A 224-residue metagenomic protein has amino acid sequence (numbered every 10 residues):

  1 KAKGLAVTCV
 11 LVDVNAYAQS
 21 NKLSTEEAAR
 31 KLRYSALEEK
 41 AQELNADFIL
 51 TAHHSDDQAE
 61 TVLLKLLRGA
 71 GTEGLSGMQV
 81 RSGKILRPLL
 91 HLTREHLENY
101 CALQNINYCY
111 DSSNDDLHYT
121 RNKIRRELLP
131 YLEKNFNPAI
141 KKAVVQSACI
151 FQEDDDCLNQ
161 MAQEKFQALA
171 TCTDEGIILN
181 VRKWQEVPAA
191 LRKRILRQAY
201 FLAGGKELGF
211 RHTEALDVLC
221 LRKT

Functional and structural regions predicted by a protein language model:
K1-L129, Q160: Core alpha/beta nucleotide-donor-binding catalytic domains of modification enzymes
V7, K40, F48, E73-G74 (+5 more regions): Secondary-structure transition/capping residues
V12-V14, L32, R81-S82, R126 (+2 more regions): AMP-forming adenylation/ATP pyrophosphatase catalytic core
Q19, H118, N122, P138-K141 (+1 more regions): Non-catalytic, surface-exposed connector residues within folded enzymatic/regulatory domains
K40-E43, N135, L202-A203: Alpha-helical structural context
N114-Y119, K142-Q152: Internal, active-site/partner-interface "lid" segment
Y131-A143: Inter-helical turn/loop segments and adjacent helix faces that build the functional surface of alpha-helical bundle
